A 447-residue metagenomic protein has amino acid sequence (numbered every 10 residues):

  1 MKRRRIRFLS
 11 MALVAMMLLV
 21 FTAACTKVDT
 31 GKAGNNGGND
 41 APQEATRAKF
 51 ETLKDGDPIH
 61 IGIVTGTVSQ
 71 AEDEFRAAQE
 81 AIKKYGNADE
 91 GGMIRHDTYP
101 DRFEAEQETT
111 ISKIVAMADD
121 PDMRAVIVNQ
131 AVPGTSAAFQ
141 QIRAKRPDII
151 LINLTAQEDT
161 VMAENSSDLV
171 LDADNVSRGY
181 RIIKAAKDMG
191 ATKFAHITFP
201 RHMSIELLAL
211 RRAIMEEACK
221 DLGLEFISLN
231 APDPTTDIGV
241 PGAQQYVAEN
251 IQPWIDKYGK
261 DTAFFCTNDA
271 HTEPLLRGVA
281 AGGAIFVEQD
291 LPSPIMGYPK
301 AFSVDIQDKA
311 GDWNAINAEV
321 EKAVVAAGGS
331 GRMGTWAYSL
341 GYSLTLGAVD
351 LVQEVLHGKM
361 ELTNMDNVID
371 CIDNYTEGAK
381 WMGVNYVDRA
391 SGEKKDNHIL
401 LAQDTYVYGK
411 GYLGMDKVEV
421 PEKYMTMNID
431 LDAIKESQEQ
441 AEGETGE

Functional and structural regions predicted by a protein language model:
A23-N35: Bacterial lipoprotein signal-peptidase II cleavage site
P42-I111, I127-P133: Extracytoplasmic "Venus flytrap"
E44-T46, N317-E447: Hinge/cleft segment of the Venus flytrap/periplasmic-binding protein
A45-K49, K54, D168-H196, Y246-E249 (+2 more regions): Hydrophobic alpha-helical segments within soluble ligand-binding/sensing domains
I61-T65, D120-V132, I149-L154, A195-T198 (+5 more regions): Periplasmic-binding protein-like
A78, N175-S228, V352: An alpha-beta-alpha
Q141-A173: Flexible loop/hinge segments that line or gate small-molecule binding clefts
A218-F226, E273-H357: Extracellular/periplasmic periplasmic-binding protein-like sensory domains
